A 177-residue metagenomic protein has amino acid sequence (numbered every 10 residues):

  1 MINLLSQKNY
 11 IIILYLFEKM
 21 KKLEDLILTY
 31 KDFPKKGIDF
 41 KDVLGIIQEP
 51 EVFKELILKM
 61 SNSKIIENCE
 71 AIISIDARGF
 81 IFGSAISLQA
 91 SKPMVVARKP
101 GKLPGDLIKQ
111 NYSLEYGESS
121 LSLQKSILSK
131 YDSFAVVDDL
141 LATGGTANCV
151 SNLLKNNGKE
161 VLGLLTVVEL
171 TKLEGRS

Functional and structural regions predicted by a protein language model:
M1-S177: PRPP-associated nucleotide enzymes
